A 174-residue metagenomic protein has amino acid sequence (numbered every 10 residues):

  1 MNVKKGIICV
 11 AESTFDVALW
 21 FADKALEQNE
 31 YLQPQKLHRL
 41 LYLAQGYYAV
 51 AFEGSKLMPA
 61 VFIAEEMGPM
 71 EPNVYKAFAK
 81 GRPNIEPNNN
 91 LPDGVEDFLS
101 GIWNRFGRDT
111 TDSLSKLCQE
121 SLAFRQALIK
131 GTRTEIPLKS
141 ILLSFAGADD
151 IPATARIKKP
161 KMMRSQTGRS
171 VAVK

Functional and structural regions predicted by a protein language model:
M1-K174: Domain-edge interaction signal
